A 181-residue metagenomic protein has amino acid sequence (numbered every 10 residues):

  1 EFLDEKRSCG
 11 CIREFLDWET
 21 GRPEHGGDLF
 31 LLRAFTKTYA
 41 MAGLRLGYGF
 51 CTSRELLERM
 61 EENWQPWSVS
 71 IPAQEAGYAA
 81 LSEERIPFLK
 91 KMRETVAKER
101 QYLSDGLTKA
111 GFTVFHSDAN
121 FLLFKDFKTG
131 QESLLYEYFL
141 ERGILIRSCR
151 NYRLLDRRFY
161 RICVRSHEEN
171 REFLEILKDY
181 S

Functional and structural regions predicted by a protein language model:
E1-T36: Active-site pre-lysine segment of PLP-dependent enzymes
D28-T108, F112-F115: PLP-dependent aminotransferase class I/II
G43, D118, L154-D156: Short acidic/glycine-enriched loop/turn segments that link adjacent beta-strands
C51, F124-K128, V164-S166: Short beta-strand-to-loop capping motifs
M60, L135, F173-I176: Hydrophobic side chains in well-ordered alpha-helices
V96-A97, T108-R142: Conserved PLP-binding catalytic core of the aspartate aminotransferase-like
E141-R142, N151-S181: PLP-dependent enzyme catalytic core of the Aspartate aminotransferase-like
